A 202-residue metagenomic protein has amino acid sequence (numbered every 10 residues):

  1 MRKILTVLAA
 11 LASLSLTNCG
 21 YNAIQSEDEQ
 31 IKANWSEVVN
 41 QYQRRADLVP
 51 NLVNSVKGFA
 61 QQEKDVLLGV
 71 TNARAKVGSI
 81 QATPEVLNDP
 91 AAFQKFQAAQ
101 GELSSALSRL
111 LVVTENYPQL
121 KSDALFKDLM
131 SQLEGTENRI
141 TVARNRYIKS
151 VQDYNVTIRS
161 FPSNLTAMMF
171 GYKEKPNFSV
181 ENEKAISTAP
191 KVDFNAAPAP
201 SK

Functional and structural regions predicted by a protein language model:
R2-K202: A helix-centric hydrophobic-segment signal that preferentially recognizes long, alpha-helical stretches used
